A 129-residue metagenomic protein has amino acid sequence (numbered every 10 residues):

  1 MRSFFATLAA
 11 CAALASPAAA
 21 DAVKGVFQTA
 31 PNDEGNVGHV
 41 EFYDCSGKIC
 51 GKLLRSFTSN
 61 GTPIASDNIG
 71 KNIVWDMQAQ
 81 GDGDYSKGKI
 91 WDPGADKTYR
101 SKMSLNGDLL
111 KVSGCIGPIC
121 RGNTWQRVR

Functional and structural regions predicted by a protein language model:
M1-A6: Bacterial N-terminal signal peptides that target proteins for export
T7-A15: Bacterial N-terminal signal peptides
S16-A20: Sec/Tat signal peptide C-region and signal peptidase I cleavage site
V23-Y99: Central antiparallel beta-sheet cores of small beta-barrel/beta-sandwich binding domains
Y43-K48, S104-L110: Short, solvent-exposed coil/turn segments at beta-strand boundaries
R100-M103, L109-G122: Short, exposed beta-strand-loop hairpins at the edges of beta-sheets in extracellular/periplasmic proteins
V128-R129: Short, solvent-exposed mixed-charge patches
